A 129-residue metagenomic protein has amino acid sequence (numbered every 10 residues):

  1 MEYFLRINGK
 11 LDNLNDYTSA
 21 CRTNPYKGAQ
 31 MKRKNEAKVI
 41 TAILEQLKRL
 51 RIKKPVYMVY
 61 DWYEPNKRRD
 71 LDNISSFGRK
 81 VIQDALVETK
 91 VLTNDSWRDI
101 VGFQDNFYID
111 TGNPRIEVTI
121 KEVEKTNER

Functional and structural regions predicted by a protein language model:
M1-R129: Catalytic phosphate/metal-binding cores of nucleic-acid and nucleotide-processing enzymes, i.e., regions that mediate
